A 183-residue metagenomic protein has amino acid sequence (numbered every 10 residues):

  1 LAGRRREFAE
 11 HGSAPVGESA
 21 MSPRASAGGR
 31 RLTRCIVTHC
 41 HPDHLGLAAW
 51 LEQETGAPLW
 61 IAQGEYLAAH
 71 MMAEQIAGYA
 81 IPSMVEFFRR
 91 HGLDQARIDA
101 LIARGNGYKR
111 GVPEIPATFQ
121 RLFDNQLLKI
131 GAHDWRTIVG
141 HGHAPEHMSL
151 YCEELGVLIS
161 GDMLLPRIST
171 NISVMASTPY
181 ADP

Functional and structural regions predicted by a protein language model:
L1-A2, F8-G28: Acidic, proline/serine/threonine- and glycine-rich low-complexity intrinsically disordered segments
R4-R5, Q53-A57, E153-L155: Short glycine/proline-enriched coil/turn segments at helix->beta-strand junctions
E7, S13-V16, Y108-Q120, L127-K129 (+1 more regions): Metallo-beta-lactamase
A20-M21, A96-D99, G161: Short hydrophobic/aromatic-rich motifs at helix boundaries and adjacent loops
G28-K129: Active-site HxH/HxHxD metal-binding segment of metal-dependent hydrolases
